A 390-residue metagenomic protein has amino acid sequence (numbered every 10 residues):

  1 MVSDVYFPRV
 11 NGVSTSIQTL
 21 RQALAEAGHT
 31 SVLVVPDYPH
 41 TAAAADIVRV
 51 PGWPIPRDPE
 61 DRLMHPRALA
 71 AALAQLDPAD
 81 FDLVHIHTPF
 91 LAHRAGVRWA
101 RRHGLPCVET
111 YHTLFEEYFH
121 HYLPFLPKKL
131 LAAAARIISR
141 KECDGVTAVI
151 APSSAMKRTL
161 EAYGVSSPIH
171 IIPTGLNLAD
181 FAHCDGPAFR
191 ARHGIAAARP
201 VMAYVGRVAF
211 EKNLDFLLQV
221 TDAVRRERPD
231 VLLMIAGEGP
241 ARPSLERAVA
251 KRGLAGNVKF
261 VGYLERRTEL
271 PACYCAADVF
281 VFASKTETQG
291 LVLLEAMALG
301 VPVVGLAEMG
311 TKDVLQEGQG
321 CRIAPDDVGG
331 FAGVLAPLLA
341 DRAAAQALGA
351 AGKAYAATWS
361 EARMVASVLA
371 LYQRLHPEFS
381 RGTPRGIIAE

Functional and structural regions predicted by a protein language model:
V35, D46-V48, A132-D185: Donor nucleotide-sugar binding/catalytic pocket of nucleotide-sugar-dependent glycosyltransferases
A182-I195: A short helix/loop element that forms part of the nucleotide-sugar donor recognition site in Leloir-type
A196-T221: Conserved donor-binding/catalytic core segment of Leloir-type glycosyltransferases
P243-L264: Nucleotide-activated donor-binding/catalytic signature segment of Leloir-type glycosyltransferases, i.e., the conserved
Y263, P271-A277: Short alpha-helical donor nucleotide-sugar binding micro-motif in glycosyltransferases
K285: Aromatic "clamp/platform" in nucleotide-sugar-dependent glycosyltransferases that forms part of the donor/acceptor
P302-G305: Short hydrophobic beta-strand element within catalytic cores of glycosyltransferases and related nucleotide-activated
Q316-G329, P337-A343: Conserved acidic donor-binding segment of nucleotide-sugar-dependent glycosyltransferases
